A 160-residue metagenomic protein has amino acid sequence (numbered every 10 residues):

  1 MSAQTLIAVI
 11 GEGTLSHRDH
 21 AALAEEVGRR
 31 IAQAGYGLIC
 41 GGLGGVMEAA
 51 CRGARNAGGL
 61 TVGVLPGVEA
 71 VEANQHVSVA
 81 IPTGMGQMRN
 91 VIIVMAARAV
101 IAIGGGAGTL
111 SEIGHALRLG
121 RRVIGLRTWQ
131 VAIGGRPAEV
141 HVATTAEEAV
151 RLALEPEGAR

Functional and structural regions predicted by a protein language model:
M1-Q4, A159-R160: Short, low-complexity, intrinsically disordered N-terminal peptides in bacterial proteins
A3-H20, R29, Q33-A34: Generic N-terminal amphipathic, Lys/Arg-enriched alpha-helix
T14-H20, G37-C40, V100-A107: Short, glycine-rich nucleotide/cofactor-binding loops
E25-A32, G44-L119, R127-G134: Acidic/glycine-enriched connector segments
G35-L38, A138-E139: Short active-site oxyanion
A80-G84, L126, V140-L152: Short acidic-hydrophobic, aromatic-tinged amphipathic segments that line or gate anion-handling sites
M95-V100, A143-R160: A charged, well-structured terminal subsegment
